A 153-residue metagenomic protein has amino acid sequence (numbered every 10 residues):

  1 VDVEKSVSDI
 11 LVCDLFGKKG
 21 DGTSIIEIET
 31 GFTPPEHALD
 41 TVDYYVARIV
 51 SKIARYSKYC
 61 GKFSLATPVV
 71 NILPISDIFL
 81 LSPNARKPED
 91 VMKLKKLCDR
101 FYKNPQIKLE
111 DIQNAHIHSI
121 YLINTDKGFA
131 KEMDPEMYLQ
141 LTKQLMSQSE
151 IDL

Functional and structural regions predicted by a protein language model:
V1-V7: Acidic-basic catalytic patches of nuclease active cores, encompassing PD-(D/E)XK and other metal-cofactor nuclease
V7, F16-K18, A54-K58: Short, conserved, surface-exposed binding loops centered on an aromatic residue
V7-I10, N71-L73: Acidic, metal-coordinating catalytic cores used for nucleic-acid/nucleotide bond scission and strand-transfer chemistry
D9, C13-P34: Active-site beta-strand-loop-beta-strand hairpin of nuclease catalytic cores that positions key catalytic residues
T30-R86, K93: Catalytic cores of nucleic-acid endonucleases
V70-L153: Non-catalytic C-terminal interaction segments of nucleic acid-processing enzymes
